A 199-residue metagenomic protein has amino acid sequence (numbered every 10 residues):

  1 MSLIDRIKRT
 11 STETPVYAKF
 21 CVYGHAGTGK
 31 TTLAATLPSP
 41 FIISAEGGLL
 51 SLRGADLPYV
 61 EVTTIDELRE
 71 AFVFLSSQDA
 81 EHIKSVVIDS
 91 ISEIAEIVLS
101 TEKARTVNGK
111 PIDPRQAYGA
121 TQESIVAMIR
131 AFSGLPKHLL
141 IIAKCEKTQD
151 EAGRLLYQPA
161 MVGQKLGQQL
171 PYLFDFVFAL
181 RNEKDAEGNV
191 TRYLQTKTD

Functional and structural regions predicted by a protein language model:
S2-I97: Conserved P-loop
L50-L52, I94-A104, T148-A152: Short acidic/His/Gly/Ser-rich catalytic and metal-binding motifs that mark active-site loops of diverse hydrolases
L68-A71, R115-V126, P159-Q164: Well-ordered, non-membrane alpha-helical segments in soluble/globular domains
A71, I94-I97, M128-A131, Q169 (+1 more regions): Alpha-helical scaffold elements adjacent to nucleotide-binding pockets in ATP/GTP-utilizing enzyme cores
A80-S85, L135-I141: Loop/turn-to-beta-strand initiation segments
I88-G119: Conserved P-loop NTPase nucleotide-binding/switch module
S124-P136: Catalytic-core regions built around general acid/base machinery
L139-D199: Phosphate-binding/switch region of NTP-binding enzymes
